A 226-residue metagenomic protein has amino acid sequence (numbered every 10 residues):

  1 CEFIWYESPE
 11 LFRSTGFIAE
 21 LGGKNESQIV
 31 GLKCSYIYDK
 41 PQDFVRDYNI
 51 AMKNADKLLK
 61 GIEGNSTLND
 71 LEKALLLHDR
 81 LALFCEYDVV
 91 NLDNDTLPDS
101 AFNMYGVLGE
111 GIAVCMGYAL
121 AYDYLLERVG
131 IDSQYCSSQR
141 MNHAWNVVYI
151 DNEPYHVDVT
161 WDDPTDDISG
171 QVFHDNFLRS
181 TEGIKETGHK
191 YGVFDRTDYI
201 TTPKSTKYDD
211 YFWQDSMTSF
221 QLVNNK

Functional and structural regions predicted by a protein language model:
C1-K57: Linear, non-domain "peripheral" regions
C1-S8, I62, L81, C85 (+1 more regions): Hydrophobic, Leu/Ile/Phe/Ala-enriched alpha-helical segments that form helix-helix packing faces
Q28-C34, F102-G106, E153-V159: Short, well-ordered strand-loop elements centered on a beta-strand within folded domains, enriched for acidic residues
F44-V107: Secondary-structure boundary elements
A51, K73, V114, Y118 (+1 more regions): Hydrophobic (often cysteine-bearing) scaffold residues that line and stabilize catalytic clefts of nucleotide/cofactor
M104-G117: A short, highly charged nucleic-acid-interacting micro-segment common to nuclease and nuclease-linked defense proteins
M116-I184: Hydrophobic/aromatic-rich core segments of domains that either
E153-K226: His-Asp-centered catalytic microenvironments across diverse enzyme cores, prominently the transglutaminase-like
